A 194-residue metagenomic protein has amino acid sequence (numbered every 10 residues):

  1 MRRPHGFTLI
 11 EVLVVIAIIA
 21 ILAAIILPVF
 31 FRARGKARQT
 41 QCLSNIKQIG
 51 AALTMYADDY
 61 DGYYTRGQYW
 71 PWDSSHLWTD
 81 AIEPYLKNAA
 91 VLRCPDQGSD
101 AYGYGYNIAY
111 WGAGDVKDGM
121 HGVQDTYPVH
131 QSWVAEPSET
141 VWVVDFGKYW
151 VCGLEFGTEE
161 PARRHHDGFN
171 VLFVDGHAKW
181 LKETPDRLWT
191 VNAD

Functional and structural regions predicted by a protein language model:
R2-S44: Amphipathic alpha-helical segments typified by the pilin-like N-terminal helix that continues immediately C-terminal
T40-D194: Short, well-structured segments within or immediately adjacent to enzyme catalytic domains that line ligand-binding
